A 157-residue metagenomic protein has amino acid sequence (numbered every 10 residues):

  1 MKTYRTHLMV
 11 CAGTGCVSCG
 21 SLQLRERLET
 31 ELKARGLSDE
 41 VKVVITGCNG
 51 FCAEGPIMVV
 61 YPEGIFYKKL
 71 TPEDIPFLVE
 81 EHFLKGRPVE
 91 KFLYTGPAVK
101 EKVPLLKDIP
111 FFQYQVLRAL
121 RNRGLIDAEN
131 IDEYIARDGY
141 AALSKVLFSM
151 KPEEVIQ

Functional and structural regions predicted by a protein language model:
M1-Q157: Feature of Fe-S/electron-transfer and energy-metabolism proteins that preferentially highlights extended coupling
